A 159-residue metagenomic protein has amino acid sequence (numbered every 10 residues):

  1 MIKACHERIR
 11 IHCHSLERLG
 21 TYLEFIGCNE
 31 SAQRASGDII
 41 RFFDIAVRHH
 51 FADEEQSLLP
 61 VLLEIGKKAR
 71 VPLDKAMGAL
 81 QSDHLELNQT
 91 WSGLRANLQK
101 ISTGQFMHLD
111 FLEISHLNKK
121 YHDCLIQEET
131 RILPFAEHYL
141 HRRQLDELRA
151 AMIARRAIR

Functional and structural regions predicted by a protein language model:
M1-R159: Small-residue-biased structural context
